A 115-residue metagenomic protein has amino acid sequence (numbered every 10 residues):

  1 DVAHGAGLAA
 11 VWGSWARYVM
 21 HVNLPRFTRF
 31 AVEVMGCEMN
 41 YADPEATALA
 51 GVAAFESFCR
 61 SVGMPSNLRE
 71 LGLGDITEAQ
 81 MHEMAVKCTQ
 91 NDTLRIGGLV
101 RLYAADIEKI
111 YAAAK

Functional and structural regions predicted by a protein language model:
D1-C37, K115: Catalytic phosphate/nucleotide-handling subdomain of diverse soluble enzymes
F27, E33-K115: C-terminal charged capping/lid subdomain of soluble metabolic enzymes
